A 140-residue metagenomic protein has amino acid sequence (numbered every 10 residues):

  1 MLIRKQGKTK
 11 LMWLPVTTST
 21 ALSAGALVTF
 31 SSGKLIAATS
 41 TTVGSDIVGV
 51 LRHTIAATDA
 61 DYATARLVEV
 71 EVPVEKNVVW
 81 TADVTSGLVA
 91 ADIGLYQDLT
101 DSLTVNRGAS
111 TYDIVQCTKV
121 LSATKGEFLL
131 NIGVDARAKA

Functional and structural regions predicted by a protein language model:
M1-A140: Surface-exposed, low-hydrophobicity beta-strand/loop segments enriched in small/polar/acidic residues
